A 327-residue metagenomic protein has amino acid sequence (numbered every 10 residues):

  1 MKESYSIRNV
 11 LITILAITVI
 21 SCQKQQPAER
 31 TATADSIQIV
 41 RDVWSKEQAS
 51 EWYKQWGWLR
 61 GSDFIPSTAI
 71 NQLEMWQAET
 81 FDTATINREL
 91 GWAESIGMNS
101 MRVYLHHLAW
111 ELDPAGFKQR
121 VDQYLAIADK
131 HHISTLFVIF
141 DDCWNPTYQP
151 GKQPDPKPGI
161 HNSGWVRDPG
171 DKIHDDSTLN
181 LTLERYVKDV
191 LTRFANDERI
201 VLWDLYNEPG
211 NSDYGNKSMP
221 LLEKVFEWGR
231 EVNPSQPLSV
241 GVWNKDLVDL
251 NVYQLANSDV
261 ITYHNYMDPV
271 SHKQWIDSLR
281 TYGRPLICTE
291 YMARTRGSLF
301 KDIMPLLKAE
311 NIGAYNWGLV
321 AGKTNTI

Functional and structural regions predicted by a protein language model:
K2-L11: Bacterial N-terminal signal peptides that target proteins for export
T18-S21: C-terminal motif of bacterial Sec signal peptides marking the signal peptidase cleavage site
Q23-E29: Bacterial lipoprotein signal-peptidase II cleavage site
D35-S258, H264, P269-S271, Y282 (+4 more regions): Active-site mouth of glycoside hydrolases
C288-T289, A293: Short acidic/histidine-rich active-site segments
N325-I327: Flexible C-terminal active-site loop/helix
